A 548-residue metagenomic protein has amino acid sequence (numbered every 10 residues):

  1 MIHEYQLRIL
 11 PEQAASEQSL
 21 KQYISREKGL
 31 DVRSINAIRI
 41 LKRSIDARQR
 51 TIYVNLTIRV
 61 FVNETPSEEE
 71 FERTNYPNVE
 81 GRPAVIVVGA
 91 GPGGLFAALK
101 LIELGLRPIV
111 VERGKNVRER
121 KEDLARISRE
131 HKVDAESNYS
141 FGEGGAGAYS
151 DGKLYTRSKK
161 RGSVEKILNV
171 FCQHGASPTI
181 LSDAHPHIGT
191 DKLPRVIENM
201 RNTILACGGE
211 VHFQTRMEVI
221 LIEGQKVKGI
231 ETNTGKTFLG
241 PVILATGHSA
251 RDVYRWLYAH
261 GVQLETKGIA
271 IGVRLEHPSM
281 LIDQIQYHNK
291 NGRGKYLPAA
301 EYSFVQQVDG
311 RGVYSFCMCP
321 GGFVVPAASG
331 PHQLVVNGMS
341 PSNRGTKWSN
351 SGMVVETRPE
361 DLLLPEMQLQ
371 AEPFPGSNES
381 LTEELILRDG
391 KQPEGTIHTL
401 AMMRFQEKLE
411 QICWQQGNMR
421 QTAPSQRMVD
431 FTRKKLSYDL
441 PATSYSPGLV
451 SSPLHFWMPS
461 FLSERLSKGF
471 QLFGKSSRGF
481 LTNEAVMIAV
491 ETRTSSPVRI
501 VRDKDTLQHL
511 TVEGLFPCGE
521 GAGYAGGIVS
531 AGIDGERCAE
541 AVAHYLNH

Functional and structural regions predicted by a protein language model:
M1-V54, I58-Y149, K153-H548: Residues forming the flavin
